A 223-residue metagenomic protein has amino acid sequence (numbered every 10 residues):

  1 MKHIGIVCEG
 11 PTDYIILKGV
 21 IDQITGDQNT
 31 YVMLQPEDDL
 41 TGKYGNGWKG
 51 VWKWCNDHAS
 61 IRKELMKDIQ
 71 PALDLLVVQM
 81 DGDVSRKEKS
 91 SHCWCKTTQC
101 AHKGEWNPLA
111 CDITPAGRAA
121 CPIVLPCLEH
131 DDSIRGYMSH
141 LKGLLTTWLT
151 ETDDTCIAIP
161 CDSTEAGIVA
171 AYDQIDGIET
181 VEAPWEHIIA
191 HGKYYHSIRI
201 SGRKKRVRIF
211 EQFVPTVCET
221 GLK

Functional and structural regions predicted by a protein language model:
K2, Y14-T41, G45, W52-K223: C-terminal accessory helical subdomains adjacent to catalytic cores in phosphodiester- and nucleotide-handling enzymes
I4-V7: Conserved beta-strand elements of the Class I
